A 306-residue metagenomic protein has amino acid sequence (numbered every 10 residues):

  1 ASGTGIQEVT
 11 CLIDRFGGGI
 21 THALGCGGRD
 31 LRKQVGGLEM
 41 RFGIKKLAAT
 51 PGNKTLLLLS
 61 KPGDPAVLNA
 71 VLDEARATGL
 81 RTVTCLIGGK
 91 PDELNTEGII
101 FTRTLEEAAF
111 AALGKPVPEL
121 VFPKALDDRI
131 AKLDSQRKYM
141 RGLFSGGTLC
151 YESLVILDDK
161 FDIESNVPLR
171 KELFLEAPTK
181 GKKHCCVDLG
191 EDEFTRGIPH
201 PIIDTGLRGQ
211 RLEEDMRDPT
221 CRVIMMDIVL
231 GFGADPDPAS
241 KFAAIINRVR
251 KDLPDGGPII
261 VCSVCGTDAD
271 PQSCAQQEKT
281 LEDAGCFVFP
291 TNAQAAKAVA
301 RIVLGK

Functional and structural regions predicted by a protein language model:
A1-K306: Catalytic-core regions of core metabolic enzymes, especially those transforming organic acids/acyl-group intermediates
